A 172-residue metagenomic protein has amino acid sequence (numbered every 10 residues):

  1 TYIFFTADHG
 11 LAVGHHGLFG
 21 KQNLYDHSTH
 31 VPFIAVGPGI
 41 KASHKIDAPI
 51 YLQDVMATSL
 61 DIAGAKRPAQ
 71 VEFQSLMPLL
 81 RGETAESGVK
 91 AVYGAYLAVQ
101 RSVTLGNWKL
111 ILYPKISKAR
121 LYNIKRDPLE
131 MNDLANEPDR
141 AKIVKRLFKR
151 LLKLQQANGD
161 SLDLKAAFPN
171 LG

Functional and structural regions predicted by a protein language model:
T1-I3, W108: Loop/turn elements at helix/coil->beta-strand transitions in domains of secreted/extracellular proteins
H9-H15, K41, Y51-M56, D61-I124 (+3 more regions): C-terminal cap/loop subdomain of S1 sulfatases and analogous C-terminal strand-loop tails that border
H15, D133-N136: Phosphate-coordinating loops and pocket residues in cytosolic domains that bind phosphorylated ligands
L18-S28, F33: Extended hydrophobic/aromatic segments used for targeting, binding, or gating
